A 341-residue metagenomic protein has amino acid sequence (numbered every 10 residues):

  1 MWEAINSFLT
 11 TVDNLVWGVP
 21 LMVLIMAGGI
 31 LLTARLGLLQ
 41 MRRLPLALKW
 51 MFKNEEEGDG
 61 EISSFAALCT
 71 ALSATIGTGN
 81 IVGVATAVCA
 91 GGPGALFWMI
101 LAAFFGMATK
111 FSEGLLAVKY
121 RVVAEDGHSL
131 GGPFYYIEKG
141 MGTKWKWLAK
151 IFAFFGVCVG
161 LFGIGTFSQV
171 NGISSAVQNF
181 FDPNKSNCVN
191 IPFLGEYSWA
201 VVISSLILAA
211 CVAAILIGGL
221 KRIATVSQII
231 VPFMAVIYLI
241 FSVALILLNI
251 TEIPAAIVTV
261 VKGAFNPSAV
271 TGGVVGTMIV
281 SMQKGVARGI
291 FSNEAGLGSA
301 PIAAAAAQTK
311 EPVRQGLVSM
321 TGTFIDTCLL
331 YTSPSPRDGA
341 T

Functional and structural regions predicted by a protein language model:
M1-T78, V88-A95, G106: N-terminal alpha-helical transmembrane segments of multi-pass membrane transport and channel/translocase proteins
M1-V16, Q40, L44-M51, P133-Y136 (+6 more regions): Hydrophobic alpha-helical segments of integral membrane proteins, encompassing both true transmembrane helices
T11, L15, M26-I30, A67-A74 (+6 more regions): Hydrophobic alpha-helical transmembrane segments of multi-pass small-molecule transporters/permeases
L24-L31, L39-L48, V170-V177, W199-V261: Membrane-interface loop-to-helix entry segments
L31-T33, S73, F105-G127, E138-N171 (+2 more regions): Helix-loop-helix module between adjacent transmembrane segments
G58-C89, L116-G140, I151-F154, C158 (+1 more regions): Alpha-helical membrane segments and immediately flanking helix-loop junctions that form or couple to the substrate/ion
I237-N293: Membrane-embedded translocation segments of transport machinery
Y331-D338: Conserved small/polar residues in nucleotide/adenosyl-binding loops
